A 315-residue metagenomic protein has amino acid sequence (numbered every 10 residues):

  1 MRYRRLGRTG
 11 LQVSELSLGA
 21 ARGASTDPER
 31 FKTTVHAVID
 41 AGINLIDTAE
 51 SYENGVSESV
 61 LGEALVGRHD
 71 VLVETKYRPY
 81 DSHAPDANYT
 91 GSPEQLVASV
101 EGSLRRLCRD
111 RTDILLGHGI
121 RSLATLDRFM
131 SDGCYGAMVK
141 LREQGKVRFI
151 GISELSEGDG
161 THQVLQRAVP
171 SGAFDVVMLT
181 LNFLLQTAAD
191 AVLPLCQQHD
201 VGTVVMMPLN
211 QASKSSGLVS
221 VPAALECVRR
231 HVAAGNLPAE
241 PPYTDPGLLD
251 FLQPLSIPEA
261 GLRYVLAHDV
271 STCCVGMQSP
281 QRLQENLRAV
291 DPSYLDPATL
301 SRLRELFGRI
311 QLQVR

Functional and structural regions predicted by a protein language model:
M1-T75: N-terminal binding-site loop/beta-alpha segment at the start of enzyme catalytic domains that lines or forms
R2, T34-V35, S57-A64, S99 (+7 more regions): A general structural detector for well-ordered alpha-helical segments in enzyme core domains, enriched
L6, L18, I46, L61 (+10 more regions): Conserved, mostly hydrophobic/aromatic
V13, I43-I46, D70-V71, T112 (+3 more regions): Local beta-strand N-terminus motif with an aromatic residue
A21-G23, A49-S51, K76-Y80, G117-I120 (+4 more regions): Active-site beta-loop-alpha junctions enriched in small/polar residues
S25, G55, D81-H83, A124 (+4 more regions): Generic structural signal for helix capping and beta-alpha/helix-loop junctions
E29, H36, D40, P85-A191 (+2 more regions): Glycine/proline-rich, positively charged, aromatic-decorated active-site loop/lid region on the catalytic face
I39-D40, N44, D113, A191-R315: Structured C-terminal cap/extension of enzyme domains
